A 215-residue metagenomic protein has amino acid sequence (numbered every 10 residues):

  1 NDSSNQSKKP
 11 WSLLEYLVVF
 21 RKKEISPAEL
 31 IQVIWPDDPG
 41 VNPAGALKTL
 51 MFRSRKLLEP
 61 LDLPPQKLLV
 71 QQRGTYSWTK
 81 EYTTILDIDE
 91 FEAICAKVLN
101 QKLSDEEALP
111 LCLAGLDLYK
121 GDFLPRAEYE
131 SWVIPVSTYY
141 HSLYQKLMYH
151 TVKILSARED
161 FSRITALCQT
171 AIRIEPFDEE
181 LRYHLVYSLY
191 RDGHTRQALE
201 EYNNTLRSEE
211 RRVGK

Functional and structural regions predicted by a protein language model:
N1-Y183, G193-L206, E210: Intrinsically disordered, low-complexity protein-interaction/activation regions
V186: Short, basic/aromatic-rich helical patch in the C-terminal catalytic core of site-specific tyrosine
V213-K215: A short, hydrophobic C-terminal helix/tail in secreted or cell-surface proteins
